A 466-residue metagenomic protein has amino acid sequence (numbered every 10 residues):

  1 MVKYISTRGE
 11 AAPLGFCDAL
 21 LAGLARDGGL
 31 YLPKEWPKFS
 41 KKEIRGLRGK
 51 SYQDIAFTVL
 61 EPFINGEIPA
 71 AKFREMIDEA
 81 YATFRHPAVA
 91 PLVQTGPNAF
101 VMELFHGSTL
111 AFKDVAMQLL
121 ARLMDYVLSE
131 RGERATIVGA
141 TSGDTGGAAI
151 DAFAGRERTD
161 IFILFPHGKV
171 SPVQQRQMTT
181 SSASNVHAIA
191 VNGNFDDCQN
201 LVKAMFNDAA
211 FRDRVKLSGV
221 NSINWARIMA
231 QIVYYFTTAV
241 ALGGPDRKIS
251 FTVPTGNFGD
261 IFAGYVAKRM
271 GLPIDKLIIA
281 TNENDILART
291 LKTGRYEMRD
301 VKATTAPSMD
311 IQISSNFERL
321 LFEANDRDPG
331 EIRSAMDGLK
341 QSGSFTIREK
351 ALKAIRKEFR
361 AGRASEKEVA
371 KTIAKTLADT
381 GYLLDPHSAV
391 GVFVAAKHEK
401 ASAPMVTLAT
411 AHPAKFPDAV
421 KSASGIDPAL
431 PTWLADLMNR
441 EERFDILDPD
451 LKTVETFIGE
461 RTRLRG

Functional and structural regions predicted by a protein language model:
M1-G466: PLP-dependent amino-acid enzyme catalytic core
